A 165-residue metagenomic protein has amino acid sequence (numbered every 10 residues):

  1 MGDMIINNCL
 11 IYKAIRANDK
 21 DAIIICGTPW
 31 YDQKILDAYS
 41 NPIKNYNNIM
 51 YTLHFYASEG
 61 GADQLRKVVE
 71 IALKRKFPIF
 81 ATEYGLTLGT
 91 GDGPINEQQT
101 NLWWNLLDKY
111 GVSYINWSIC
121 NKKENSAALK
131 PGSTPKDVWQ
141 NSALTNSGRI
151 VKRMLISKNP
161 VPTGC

Functional and structural regions predicted by a protein language model:
M1-S113, W117-N121, S126-P160: Extracellular glycoside hydrolase catalytic/binding regions
G164-C165: Short, solvent-exposed mixed-charge patches
